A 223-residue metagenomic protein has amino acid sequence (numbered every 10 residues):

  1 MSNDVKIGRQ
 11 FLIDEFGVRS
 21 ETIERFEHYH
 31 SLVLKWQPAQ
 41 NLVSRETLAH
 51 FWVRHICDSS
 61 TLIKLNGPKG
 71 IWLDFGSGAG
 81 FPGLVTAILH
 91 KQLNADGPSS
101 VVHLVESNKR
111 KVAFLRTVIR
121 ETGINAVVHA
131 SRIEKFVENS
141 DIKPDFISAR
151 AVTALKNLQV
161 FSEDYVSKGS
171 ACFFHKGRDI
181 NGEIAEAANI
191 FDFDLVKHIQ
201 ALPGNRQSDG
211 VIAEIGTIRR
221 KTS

Functional and structural regions predicted by a protein language model:
M1-K69, R110-N125: Class I SAM-dependent transferase core
V33, T86, K176: Residue-level signal for inorganic ion chemistry
Q37, H90, I119, A188-F191: Conserved hydrophobic residues forming the short capping helix/wall of the S-adenosyl-L-methionine
S60-A149, Q159: Conserved SAM/SAH cofactor-binding pocket of Class I
G78, A151-A154, R178: Short glycine-rich anion-binding loops that position phosphate/pyrophosphate groups of nucleotides and phosphorylated
V101, N125-V127, A171, D192-L195: Conserved beta-strand segments of alpha/beta enzyme cores
H103, G177-S223: Active-site capping/gating segments
Q159-A171: A short glycine-rich, Lys/Arg-flanked "PGG" loop and its adjoining helix->strand segment in the class I
